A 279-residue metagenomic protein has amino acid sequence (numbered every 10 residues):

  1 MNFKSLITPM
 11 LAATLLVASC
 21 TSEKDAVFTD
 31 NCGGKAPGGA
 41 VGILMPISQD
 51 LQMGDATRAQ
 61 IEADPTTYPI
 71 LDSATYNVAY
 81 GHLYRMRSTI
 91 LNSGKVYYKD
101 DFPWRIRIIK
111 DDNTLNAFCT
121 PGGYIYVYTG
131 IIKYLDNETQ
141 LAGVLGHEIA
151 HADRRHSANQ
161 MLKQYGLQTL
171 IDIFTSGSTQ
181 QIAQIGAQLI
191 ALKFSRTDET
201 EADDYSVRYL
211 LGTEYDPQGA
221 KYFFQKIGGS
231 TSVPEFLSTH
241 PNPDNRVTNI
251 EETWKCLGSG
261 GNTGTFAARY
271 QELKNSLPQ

Functional and structural regions predicted by a protein language model:
F3-L6, C20-T66, N92-N113, R196-Q279: C-terminal capping/extension segments of zinc metalloprotease domains
L6-T14: Sec-dependent N-terminal signal peptides
T29-N31, S157-I185: Post-HEXXH active-site segment of zinc metalloproteases
V78-Y98: Zn2+-dependent metallopeptidase catalytic core
R107-E138, A142, I149-A150: Active-site scaffold of zinc-dependent metalloenzymes
I131-I132, D136-Q140, I149-G166, G177: Catalytic Zn2+-binding segment of zinc metalloproteases
